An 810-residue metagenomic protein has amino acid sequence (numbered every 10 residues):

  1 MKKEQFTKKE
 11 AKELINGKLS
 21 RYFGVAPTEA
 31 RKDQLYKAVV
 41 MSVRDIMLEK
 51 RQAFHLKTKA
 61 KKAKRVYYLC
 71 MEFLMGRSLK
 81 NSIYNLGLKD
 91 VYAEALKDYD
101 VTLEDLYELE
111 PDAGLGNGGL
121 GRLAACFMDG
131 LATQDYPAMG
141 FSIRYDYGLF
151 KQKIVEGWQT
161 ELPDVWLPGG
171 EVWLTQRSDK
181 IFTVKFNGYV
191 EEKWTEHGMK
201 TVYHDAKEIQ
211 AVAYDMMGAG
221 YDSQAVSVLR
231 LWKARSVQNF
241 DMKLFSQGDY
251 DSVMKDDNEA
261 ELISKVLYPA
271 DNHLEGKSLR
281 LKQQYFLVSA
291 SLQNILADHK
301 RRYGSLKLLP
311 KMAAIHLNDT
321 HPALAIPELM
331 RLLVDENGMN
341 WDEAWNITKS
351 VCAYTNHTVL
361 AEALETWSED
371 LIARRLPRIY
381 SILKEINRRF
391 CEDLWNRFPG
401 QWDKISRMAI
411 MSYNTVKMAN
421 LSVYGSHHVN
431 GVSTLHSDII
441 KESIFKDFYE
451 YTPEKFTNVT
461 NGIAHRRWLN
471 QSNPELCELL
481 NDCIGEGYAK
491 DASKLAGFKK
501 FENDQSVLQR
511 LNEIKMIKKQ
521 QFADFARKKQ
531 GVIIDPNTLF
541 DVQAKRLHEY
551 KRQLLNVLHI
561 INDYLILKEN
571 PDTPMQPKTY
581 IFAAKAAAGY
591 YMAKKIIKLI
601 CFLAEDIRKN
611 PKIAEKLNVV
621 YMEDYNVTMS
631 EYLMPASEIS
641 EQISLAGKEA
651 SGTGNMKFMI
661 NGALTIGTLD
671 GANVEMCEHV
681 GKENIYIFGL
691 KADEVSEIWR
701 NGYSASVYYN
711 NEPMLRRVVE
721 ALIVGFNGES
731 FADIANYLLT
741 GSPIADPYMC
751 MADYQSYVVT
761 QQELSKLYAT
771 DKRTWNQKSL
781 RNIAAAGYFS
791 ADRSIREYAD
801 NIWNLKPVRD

Functional and structural regions predicted by a protein language model:
M1-D810: A conserved ligand/cofactor-binding region detector
